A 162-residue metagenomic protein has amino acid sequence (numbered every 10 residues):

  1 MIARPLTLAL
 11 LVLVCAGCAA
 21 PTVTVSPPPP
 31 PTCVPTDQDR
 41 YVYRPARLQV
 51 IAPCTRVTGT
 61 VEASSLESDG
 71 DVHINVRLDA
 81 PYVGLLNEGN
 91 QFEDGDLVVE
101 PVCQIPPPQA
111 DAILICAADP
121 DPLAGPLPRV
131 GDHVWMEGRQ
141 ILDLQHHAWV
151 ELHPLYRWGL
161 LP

Functional and structural regions predicted by a protein language model:
M1-T7: Bacterial N-terminal signal peptides that target proteins for export
L10: Flanking scaffold residues of small Cys/His-coordinated metal-binding clusters
V14-G17: C-terminal motif of bacterial Sec signal peptides marking the signal peptidase cleavage site
T22-P162: OB-fold and OB-like single-stranded nucleic-acid-recognition modules and their adjacent interaction interfaces
